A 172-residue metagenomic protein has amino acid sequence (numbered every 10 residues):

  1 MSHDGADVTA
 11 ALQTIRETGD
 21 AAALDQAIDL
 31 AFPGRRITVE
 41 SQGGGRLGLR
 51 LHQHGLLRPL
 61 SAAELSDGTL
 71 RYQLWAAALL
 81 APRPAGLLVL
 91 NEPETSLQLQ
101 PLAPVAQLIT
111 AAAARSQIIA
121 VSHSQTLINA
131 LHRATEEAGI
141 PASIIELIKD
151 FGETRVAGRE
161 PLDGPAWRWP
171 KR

Functional and structural regions predicted by a protein language model:
M1-R83: Phosphate-coordinating catalytic segments in nucleotide- and nucleic-acid-processing enzymes
P84-A85, S116: Short coil/turn segments at beta-strand junctions that form active-site/ligand-binding loops
N91-E92: Walker B catalytic acidic pair
Q98-L99: Conserved D-loop-proximal element of ABC-family nucleotide-binding domains
A103-R172: C-terminal lobe/lid and adjacent interdomain/linker elements of RecA-like ASCE P-loop ATPase modules
